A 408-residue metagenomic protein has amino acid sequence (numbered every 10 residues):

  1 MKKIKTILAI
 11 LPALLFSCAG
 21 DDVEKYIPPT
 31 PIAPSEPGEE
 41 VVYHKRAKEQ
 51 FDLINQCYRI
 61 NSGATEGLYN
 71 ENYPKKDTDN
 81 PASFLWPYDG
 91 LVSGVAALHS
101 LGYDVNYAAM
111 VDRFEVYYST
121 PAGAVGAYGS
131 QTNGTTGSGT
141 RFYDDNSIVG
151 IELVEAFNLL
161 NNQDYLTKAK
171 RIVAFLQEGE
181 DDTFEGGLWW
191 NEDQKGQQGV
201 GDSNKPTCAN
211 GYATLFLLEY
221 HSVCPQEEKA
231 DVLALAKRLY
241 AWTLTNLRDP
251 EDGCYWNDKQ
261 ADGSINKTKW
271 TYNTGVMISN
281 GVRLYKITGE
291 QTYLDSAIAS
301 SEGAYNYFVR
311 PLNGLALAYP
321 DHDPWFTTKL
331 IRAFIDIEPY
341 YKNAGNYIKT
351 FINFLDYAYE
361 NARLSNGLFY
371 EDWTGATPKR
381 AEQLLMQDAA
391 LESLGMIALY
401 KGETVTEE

Functional and structural regions predicted by a protein language model:
M1-F16: Sec-dependent bacterial lipoprotein signal peptides
A9, P34-G94, L98-D144, K205 (+2 more regions): CBM-like carbohydrate-recognition segments
L15-K45: Bacterial Sec-dependent N-terminal signal peptides
H99, F157-N161, H221-E228, Y285-G289 (+3 more regions): Short coil/turn linking the two alpha-helices of tandem helical-hairpin repeats
V105-Y220, L233-R238: Extended ligand-binding groove/face enriched in aromatic
N210-Y220, D231-G281: Active-site cradle of extracellular carbohydrate-active enzymes
W270-T288, Y293-F308: Oxyanion-binding "anion nests"
